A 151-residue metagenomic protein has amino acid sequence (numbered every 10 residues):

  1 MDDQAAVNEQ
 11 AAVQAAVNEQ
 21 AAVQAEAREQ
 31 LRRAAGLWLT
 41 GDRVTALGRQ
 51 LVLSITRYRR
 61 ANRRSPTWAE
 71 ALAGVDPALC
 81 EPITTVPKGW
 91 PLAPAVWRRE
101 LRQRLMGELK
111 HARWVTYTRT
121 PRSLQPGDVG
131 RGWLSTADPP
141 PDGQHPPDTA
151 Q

Functional and structural regions predicted by a protein language model:
M1-D3, N8, A16-T40: Long, low-complexity, charged/polar intrinsically disordered regions in eukaryotic proteins
A27-S54, R60-R64: Short alpha-helical segments that sit at the start of domains
R57-Y58, A78: Alpha-helix C-capping/helix-to-loop hinge sites
P66-W90: DNA-recognition alpha helix
P94-K110: Short amphipathic alpha-helical interaction segments
K110-T120: A short, conserved structural fragment
P121-W133: Minor-groove-contacting beta-hairpin "wing" of winged helix-turn-helix DNA-binding domains
R131-Q151: Short, amphipathic alpha-helical interaction segments positioned at domain boundaries
